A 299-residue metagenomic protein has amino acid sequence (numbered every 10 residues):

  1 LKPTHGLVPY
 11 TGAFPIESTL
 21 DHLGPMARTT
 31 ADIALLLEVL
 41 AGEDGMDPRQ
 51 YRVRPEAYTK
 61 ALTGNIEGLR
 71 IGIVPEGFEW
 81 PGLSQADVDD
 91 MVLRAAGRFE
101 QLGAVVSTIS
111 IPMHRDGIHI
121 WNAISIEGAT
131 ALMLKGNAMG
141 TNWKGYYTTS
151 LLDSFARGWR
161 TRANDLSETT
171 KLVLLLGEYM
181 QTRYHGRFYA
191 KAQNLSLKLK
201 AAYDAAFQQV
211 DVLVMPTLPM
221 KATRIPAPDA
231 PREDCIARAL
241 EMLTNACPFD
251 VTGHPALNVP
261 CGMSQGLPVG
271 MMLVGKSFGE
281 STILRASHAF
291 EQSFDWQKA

Functional and structural regions predicted by a protein language model:
L1-E43, T252-M263, L267-G270: Short glycine/serine-rich loop segments
V39-C247, V251, F278, T282 (+1 more regions): Amidase signature
M271-K276: A short, well-structured catalytic beta-strand-centered motif of the EAL phosphodiesterase domain for c-di-GMP
